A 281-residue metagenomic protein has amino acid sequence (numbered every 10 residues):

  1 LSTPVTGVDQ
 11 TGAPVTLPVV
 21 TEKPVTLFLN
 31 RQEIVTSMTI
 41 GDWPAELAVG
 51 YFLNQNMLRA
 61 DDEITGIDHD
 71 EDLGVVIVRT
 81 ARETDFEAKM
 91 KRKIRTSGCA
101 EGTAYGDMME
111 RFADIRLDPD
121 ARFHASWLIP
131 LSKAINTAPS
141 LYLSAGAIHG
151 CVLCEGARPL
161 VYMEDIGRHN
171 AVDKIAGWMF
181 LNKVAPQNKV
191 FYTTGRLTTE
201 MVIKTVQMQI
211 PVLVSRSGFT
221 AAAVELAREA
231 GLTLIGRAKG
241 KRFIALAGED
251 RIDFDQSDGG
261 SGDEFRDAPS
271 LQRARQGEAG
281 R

Functional and structural regions predicted by a protein language model:
L1-G156, V161-Y162, R281: Intrinsically disordered, low-complexity regions enriched in acidic/Ser/Thr/Pro/Gln residues
V8, L232, R273-Q276: Compositionally biased, low-complexity repeat tracts
G50, N56, G146-G150, G167 (+3 more regions): Glycine-centered flexibility sites
N136-A138, A147-P186, D255-G260: N-terminal-biased segments
R168-S257: Feature captures the catalytic cores and cofactor-binding loops of soluble hydro-lyases/lyases that act on carboxylate
R266-R281: Long, low-complexity, intrinsically disordered segments
